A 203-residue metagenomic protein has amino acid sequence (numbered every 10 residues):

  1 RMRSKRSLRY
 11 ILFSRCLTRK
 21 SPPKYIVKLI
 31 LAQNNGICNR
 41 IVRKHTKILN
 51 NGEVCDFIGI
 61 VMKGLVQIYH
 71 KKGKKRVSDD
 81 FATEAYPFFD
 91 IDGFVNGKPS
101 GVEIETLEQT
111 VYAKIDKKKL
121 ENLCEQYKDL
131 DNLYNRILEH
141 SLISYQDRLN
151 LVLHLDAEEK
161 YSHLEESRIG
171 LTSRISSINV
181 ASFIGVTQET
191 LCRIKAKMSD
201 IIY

Functional and structural regions predicted by a protein language model:
R1-C38: Cyclic nucleotide-binding regulatory module and flanking cytosolic helices
R43, M62-K63, T83, E108: A cytosolic small-molecule/anion-sensing beta-strand core signal
K47, L65-H70, P87, V111-Y112: Short beta-strand segments in beta-sandwich/barrel cores
I48-E53: Short phosphate-coordinating micro-motif centered on Lys-Gly-acidic
D56-Q67, A85: Glycine- and acidic-residue-biased ligand/ion/polar-headgroup-sensing regions
V77-N135: Cyclic-nucleotide recognition modules
N135-R168: Strongly charged, low-complexity linkers/loops
L155-Y203: Phosphate-/nucleic-acid-contacting segments
